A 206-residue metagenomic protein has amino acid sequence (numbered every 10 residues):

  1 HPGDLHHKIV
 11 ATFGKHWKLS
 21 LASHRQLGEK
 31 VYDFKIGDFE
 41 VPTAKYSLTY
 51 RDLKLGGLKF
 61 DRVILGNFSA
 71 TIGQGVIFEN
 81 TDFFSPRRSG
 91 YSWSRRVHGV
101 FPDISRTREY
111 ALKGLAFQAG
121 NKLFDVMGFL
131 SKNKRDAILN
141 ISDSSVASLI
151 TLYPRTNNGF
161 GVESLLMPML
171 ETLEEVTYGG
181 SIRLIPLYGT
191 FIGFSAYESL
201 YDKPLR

Functional and structural regions predicted by a protein language model:
H1-D4, T12-Y46, R51-D61, G90-R206: Signature for the C-terminal beta-barrel architecture of outer-membrane proteins
L65: N-terminal glycine-rich FAD/FM-binding segment characteristic of electron-transfer flavoproteins
F68: Active-site metal-binding loops of divalent metal-dependent hydrolases
T71-S89: Surface-exposed extracellular loop regions of Gram-negative outer-membrane beta-barrel proteins, predominantly
